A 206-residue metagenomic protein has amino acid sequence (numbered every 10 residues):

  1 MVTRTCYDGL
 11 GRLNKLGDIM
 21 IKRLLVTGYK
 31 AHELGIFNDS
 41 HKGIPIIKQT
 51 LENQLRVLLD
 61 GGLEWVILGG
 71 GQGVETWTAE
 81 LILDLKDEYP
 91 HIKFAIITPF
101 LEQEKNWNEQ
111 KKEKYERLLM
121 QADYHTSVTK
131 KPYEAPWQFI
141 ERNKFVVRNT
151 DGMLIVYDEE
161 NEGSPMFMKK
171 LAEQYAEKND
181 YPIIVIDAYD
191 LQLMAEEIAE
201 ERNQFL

Functional and structural regions predicted by a protein language model:
M1-I19: Short, Lys/Arg-enriched N-terminal segments with co-localized hydrophobic residues within the first ~10-30 amino acids
V2, F205-L206: Intrinsic-disorder signal
M20-F205: Acidic/glycine-enriched connector segments
